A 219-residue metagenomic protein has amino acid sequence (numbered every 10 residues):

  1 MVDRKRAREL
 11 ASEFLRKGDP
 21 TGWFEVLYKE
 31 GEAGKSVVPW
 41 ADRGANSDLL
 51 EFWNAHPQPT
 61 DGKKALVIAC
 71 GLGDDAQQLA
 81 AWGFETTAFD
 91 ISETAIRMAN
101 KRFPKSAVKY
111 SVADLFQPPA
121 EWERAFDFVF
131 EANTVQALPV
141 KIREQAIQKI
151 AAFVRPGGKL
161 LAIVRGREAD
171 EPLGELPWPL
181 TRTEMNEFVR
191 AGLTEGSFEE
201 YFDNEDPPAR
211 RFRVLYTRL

Functional and structural regions predicted by a protein language model:
M1-V67, G71-W122, L138-L219: Class I (Rossmann-like) S-adenosyl-L-methionine-dependent methyltransferase catalytic domain, capturing the SAM-binding
F130: A conserved beta-strand element that flanks and buttresses the S-adenosyl-L-methionine
N133-A137: Short catalytic micro-motifs in class I SAM-dependent methyltransferases
